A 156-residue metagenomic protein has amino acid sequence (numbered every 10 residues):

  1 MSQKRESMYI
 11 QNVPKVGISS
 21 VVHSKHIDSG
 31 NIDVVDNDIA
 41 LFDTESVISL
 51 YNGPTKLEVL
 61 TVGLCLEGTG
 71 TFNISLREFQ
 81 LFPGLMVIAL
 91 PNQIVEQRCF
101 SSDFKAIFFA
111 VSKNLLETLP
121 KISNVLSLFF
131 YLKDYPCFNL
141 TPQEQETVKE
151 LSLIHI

Functional and structural regions predicted by a protein language model:
M1-N73, R77-F79: Generic protein-terminus/edge-of-domain signal
T61-L64, T147-L151: Amphipathic, well-ordered alpha-helical segments in soluble domains
L76-I88: Short acidic-glycine-tyrosine-enriched beta hairpin
A89-L90, V111, L140: A conserved hydrophobic position in a structured secondary element of the catalytic/binding core that shapes
Q93-N114, I122: Ligand-binding loop in jelly-roll beta-barrel domains
V125-E150: Aromatic/histidine-rich interaction motifs
I154-I156: Conserved small/polar residues in nucleotide/adenosyl-binding loops
